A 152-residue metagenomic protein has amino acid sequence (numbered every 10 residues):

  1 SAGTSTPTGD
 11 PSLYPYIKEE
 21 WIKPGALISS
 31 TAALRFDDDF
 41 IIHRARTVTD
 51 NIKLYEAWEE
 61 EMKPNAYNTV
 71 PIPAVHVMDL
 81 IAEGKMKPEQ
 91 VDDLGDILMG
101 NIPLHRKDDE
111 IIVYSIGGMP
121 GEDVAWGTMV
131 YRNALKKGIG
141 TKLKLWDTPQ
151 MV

Functional and structural regions predicted by a protein language model:
S1-I17, W21-F36, K53: Rossmann-like NAD(P)-binding element
T8, S12-Y14, L143-V152: Charge-rich, low-complexity intrinsically disordered segments
L34, D39-P149: Adenosine-phosphate binding glycine-rich loop
